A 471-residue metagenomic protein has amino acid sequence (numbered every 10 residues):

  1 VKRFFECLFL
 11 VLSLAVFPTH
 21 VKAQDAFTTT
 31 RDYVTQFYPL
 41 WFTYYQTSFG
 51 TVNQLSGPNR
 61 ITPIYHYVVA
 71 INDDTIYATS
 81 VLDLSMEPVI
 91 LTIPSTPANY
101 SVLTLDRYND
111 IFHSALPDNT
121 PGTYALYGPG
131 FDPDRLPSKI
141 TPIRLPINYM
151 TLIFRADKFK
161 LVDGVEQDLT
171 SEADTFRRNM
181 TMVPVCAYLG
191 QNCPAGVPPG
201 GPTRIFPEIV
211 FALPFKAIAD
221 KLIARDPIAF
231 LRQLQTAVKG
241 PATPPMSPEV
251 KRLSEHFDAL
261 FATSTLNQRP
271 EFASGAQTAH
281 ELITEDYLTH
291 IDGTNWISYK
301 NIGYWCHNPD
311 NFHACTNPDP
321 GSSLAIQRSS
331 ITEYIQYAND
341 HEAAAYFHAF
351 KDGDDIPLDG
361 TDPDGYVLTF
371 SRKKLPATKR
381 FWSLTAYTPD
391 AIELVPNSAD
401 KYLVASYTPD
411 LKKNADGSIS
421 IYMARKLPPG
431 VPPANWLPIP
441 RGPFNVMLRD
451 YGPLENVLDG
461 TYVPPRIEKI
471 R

Functional and structural regions predicted by a protein language model:
V1-F4: Positively charged n-region of N-terminal signal peptides that target proteins for export
E6-V16: Bacterial N-terminal signal peptides
V16-F17, P117: Hydrophobic alpha-helical segments
F17-A23: Sec/Tat signal peptide C-region and signal peptidase I cleavage site
A23-R471: A compositional/structural signature for long, glycine/proline-rich flexible linkers and loops on extracytoplasmic
